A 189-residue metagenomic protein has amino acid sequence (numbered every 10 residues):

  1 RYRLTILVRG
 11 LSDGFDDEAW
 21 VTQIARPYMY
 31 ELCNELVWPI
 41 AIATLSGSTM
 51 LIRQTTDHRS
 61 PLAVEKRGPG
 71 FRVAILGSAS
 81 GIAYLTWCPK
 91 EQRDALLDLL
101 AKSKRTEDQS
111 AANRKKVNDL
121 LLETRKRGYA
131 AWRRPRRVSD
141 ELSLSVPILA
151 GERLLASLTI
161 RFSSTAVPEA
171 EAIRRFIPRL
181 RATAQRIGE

Functional and structural regions predicted by a protein language model:
R3-L99: Amphipathic alpha-helical effector-binding/dimerization core of metabolite-sensing transcriptional regulators
V8-L11, K102-S103, S163-V167: A short, flexible beta-alpha/helix-coil linker loop
A25-L32, L97-S145, E189: Short, basic/aromatic recognition patches
V37, R93, K126-A130, Q185: Generic structural signal for secondary-structure transition and capping sites
A41, S143-S145, S157: Short glycine-aspartate micro-motif
T55-D57, P135, T159-I160: Short clusters of small/polar residues that mark proteolytic maturation junctions
R127, V138-D140, L155-E189: Juxtadomain coupling helices with adjacent low-complexity linkers
I148-G151: Sensor-regulatory modules in signal-transduction proteins
